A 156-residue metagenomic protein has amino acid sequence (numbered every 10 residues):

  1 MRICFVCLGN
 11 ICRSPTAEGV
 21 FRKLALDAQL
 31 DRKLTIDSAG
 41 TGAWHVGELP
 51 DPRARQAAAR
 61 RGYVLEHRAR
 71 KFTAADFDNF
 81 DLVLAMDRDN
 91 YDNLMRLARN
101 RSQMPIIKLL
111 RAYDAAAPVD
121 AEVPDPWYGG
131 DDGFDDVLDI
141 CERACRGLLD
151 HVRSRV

Functional and structural regions predicted by a protein language model:
M1-N79, D150-V156: Conserved active-site segments centered on acidic
S14, D87-R88: Helix N-cap/beta->alpha junction signal
N79-L82, R88-V156: Phosphate-binding/catalytic loops
